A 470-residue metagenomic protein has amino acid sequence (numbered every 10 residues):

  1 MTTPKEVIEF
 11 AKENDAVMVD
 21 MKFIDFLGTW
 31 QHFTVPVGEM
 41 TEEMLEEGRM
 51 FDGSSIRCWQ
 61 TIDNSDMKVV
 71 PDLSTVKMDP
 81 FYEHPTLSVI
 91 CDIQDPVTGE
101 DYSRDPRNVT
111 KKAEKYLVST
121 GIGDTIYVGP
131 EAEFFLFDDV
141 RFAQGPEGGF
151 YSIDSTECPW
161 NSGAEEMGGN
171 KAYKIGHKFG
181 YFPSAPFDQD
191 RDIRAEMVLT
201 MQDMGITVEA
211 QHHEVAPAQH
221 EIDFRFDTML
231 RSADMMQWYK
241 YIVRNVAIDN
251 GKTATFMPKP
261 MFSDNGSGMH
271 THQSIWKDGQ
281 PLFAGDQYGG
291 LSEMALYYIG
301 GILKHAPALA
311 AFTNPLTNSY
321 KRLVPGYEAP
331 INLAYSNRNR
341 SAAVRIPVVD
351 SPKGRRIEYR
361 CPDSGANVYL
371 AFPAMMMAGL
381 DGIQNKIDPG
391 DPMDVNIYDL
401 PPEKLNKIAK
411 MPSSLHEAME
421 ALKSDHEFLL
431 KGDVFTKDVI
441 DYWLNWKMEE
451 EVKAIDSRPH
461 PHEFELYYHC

Functional and structural regions predicted by a protein language model:
M1-C470: Glycine-rich, acidic/polar active-site loops that bind/position phosphate-bearing ligands
